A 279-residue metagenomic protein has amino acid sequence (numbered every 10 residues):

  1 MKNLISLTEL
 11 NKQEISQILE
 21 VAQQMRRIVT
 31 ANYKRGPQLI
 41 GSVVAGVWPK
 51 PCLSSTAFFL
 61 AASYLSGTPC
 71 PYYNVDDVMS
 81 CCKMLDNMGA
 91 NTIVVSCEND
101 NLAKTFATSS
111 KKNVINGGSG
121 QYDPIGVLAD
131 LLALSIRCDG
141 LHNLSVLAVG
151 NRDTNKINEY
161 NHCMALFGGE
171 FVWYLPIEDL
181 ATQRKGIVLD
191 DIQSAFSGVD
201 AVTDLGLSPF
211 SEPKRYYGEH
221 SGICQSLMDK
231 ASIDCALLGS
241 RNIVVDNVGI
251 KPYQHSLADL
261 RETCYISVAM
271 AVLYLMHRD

Functional and structural regions predicted by a protein language model:
M1-S55: Positively charged, low-complexity intrinsically disordered leader regions
Y33-S135, V244-G249: Phosphate/diphosphate ligand-binding glycine-rich loop within oxidoreductases
Q38-V44, H142-L144, D234: Phosphate-coordination loops involved in phosphoryl transfer and adenosine-cofactor binding
W48-F58, S135-L207, S211: Glycine-rich phosphate/diphosphate-binding loop of Rossmann-like nucleotide-binding domains
D123-A129, A181-R184, S267-A271: Short, charged, surface-exposed secondary-structure boundary motifs
Q183-A258: Rossmann-like adenosine-cofactor binding region
P252-D279: C-terminal helix-to-coil terminal segments
